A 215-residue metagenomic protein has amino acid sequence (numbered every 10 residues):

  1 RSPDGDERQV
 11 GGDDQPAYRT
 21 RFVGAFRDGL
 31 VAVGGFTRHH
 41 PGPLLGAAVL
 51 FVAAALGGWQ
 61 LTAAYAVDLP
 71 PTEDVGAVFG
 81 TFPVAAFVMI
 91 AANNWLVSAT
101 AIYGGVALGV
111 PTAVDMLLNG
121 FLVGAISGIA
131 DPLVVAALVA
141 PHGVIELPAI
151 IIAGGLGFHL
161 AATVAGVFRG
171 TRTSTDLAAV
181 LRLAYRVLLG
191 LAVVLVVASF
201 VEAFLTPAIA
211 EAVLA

Functional and structural regions predicted by a protein language model:
R1-A17: Soluble N-terminal domains of membrane-associated systems
V23-A32, P70-T100, N119-A137: Interfacial loop/helix-cap signal at membrane boundaries in integral membrane proteins
V23-P43, L96, T173-V180: Cytosolic juxtamembrane amphipathic/interface segments immediately preceding and feeding into a transmembrane helix
G35-V67: N-terminal signal-anchor transmembrane alpha helix
G46-L50, A92, L96-T100, G104 (+2 more regions): Hydrophobic alpha-helical transmembrane segments of multipass membrane transporters and ion channels, focusing on
Q60-A64, I102-S127: Transmembrane alpha-helix/helix-exit interface in multi-pass inner-membrane proteins
V139-G154: Alpha-helical transmembrane segments
L156-A215: Terminal transmembrane helical module of multi-pass membrane proteins
